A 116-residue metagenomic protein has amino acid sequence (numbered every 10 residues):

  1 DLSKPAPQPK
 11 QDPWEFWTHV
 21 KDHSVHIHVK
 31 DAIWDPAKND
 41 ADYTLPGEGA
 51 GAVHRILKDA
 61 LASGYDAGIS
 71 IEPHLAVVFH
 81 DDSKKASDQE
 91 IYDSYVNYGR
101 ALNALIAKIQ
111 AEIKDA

Functional and structural regions predicted by a protein language model:
L2-A116: Histidine-acidic metal/acid-base catalytic patches
